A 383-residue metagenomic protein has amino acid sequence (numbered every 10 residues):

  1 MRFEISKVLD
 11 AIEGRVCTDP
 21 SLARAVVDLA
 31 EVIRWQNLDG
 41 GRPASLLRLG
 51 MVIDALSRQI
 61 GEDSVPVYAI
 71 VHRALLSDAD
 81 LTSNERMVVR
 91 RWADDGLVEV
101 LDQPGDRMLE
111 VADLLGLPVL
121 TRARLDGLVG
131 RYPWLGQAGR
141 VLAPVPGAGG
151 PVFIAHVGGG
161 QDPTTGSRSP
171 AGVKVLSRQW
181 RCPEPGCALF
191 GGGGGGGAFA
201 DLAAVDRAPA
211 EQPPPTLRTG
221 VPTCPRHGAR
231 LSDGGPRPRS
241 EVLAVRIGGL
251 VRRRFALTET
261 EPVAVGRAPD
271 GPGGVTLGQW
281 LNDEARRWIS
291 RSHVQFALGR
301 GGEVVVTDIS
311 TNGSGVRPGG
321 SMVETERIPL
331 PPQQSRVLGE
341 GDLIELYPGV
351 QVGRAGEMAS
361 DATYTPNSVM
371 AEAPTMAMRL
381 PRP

Functional and structural regions predicted by a protein language model:
M1-N84: Domain-level signal for Mg2+-assisted phosphodiester chemistry and nucleotide/NA-binding surfaces in nucleic-acid
V26-D28, V119-T121, V265: Short hydrophobic beta-strand that contains or immediately precedes a catalytic carboxylate
S64-G192, G197-L217, V221, A229: Nuclease catalytic cores that cleave nucleic-acid phosphodiester bonds, predominantly acidic two-metal-ion
R140, V175-S177, L189, R237 (+2 more regions): A composition-biased, non-transmembrane "mature-region" signal
H227-R239: Short Cys/His-rich micro-motifs in 6-15 aa windows
R237-S292: N-terminal beta-hairpin/loop module of FHA
V265, E303, S310, V316-P383: C-terminal boundary/linker segments immediately following FHA domains
